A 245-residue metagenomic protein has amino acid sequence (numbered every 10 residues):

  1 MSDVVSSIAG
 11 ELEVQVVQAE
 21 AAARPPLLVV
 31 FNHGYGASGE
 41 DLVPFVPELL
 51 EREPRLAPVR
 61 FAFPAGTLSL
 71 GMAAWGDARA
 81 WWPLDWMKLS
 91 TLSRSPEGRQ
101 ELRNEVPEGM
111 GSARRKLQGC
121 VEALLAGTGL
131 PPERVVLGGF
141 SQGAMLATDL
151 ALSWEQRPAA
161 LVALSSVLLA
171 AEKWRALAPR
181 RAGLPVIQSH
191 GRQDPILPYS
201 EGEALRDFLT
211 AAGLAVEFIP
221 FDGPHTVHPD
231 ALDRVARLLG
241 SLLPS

Functional and structural regions predicted by a protein language model:
S6-V17, P25-L130: Serine-hydrolase catalytic machinery in alpha/beta-hydrolase-like enzymes
L42-V46, W174, P198-F208: Short alpha-helix in the alpha/beta-hydrolase fold that links the catalytic acid
P44, D149-S153: Active-site signature of alpha/beta-hydrolase-fold catalytic machinery across serine- and Asp/Cys-nucleophile hydrolases
G129-G139: Alpha/beta-hydrolase fold nucleophile elbow
G139-G143, A147: Gly/Ala-rich beta-loop-alpha elbow adjacent to hydrolase catalytic centers
Q156-L168: A conserved short beta-strand
I187-H190, D194: Short beta-strand/loop motif that positions the catalytic acidic residue of the alpha/beta-hydrolase fold
S200-S245: C-terminal catalytic histidine-bearing segment of alpha/beta-hydrolase fold enzymes
